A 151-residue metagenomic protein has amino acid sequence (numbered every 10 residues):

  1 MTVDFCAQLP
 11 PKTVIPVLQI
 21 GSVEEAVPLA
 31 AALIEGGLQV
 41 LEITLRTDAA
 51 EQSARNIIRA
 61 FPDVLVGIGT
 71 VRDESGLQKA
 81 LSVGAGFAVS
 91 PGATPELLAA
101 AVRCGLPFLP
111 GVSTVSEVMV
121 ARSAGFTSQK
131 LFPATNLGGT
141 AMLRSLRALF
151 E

Functional and structural regions predicted by a protein language model:
M1-G86, R103: Conserved N-terminal beta1-alpha1 strand-loop-helix module at the mouth
Q19-G21, I68-E74, S90-A93, P110-V115 (+1 more regions): Glycine-rich beta-to-alpha transition loops that act as phosphate-gripper elements at the mouths of alpha/beta enzyme
E25, S53, S75-G76, E96-L97 (+2 more regions): Short acidic active-site motifs
R59-A60, G84-F87, L106-L109, T127-Q129 (+1 more regions): Short, hinge-like loop/turn segments at secondary-structure boundaries
L77-A121: Hydrophobic, well-structured mid-protein blocks that either form specific transmembrane helices
P95-E96, S123-E151: Active-site/ligand-binding-proximal alpha/beta "capping" segment
